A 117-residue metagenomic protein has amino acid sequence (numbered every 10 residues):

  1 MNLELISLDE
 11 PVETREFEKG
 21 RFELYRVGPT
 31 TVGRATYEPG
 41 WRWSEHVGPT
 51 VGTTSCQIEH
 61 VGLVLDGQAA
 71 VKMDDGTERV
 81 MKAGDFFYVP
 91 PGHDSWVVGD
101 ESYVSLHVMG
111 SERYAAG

Functional and structural regions predicted by a protein language model:
M1-T36, S44: A short, N-terminal "cap"/entry segment at the start of jelly-roll beta-barrel domains of the cupin/DSBH fold
V12-T14, R21-F22, V32, E59 (+3 more regions): Short, acidic/polar N-cap/turn motifs at the starts of alpha helices
P29, G76, D100-S102: Short strand-connecting beta-turns/loops that link adjacent beta-strands
T30, P49-D75: Glycine- and acidic-residue-biased ligand/ion/polar-headgroup-sensing regions
R34-A35, Y88-V89, D94, G99-G117: A short hydrophobic beta-strand segment most commonly corresponding to one strand of the jelly-roll/cupin
R34-S55: Conserved short histidine dyad/triad with adjacent acidic residue
R42-W43, G67-K72, S95: Short beta-strand segments in beta-sandwich/barrel cores
M73-G92: Short acidic-glycine-tyrosine-enriched beta hairpin
